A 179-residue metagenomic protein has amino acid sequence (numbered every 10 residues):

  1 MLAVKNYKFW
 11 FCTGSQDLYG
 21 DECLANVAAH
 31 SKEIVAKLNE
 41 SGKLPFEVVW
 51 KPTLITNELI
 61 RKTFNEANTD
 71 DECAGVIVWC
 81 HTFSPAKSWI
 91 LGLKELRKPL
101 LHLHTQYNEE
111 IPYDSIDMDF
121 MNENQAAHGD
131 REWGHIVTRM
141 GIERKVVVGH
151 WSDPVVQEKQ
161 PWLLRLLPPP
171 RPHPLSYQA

Functional and structural regions predicted by a protein language model:
M1-A179: Metallocofactor- and cofactor-centric catalytic cores in central/energy metabolism, strongly enriched
